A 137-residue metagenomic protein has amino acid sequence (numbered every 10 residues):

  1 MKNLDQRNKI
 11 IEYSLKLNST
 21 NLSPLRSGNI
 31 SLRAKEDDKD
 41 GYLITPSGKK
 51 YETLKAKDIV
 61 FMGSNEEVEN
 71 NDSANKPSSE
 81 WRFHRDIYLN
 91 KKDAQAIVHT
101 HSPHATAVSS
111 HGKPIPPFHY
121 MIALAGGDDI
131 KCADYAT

Functional and structural regions predicted by a protein language model:
M1-T137: Glycine-rich flexible loops
